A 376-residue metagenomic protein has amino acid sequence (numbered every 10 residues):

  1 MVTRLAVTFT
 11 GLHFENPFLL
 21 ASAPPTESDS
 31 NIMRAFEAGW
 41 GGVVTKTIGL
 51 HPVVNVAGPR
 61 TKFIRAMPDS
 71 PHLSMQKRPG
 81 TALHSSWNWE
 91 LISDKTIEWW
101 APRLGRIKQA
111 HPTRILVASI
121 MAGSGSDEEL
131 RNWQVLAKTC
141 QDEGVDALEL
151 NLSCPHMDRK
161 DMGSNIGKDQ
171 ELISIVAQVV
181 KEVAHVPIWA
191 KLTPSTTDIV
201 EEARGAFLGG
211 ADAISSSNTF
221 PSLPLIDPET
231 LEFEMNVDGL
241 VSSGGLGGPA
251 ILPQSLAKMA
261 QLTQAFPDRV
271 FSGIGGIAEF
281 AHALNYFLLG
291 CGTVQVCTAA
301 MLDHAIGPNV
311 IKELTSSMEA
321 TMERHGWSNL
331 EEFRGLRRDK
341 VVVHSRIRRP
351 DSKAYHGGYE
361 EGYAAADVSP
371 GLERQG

Functional and structural regions predicted by a protein language model:
M1-V117, M121-S124, E128, A366-G376: N-terminal capping/small domains of soluble enzymes
P24, G49, C154, F220 (+1 more regions): Flexible, active-site-proximal loop/turn residues at the rims of small-molecule/cofactor binding pockets and catalytic
M33-A38, G42, A110, G123-S272 (+2 more regions): Alpha/beta enzyme core
K46, C297-T298: Short beta->alpha connector loops at strand-helix junctions that form conserved, small/polar/Pro-enriched
P52-S70, L223-S243, A300-W327: C-terminal helical cap(s) of enzyme catalytic domains, especially alpha/beta-barrels
D69-K77, L252, A260, N309-G376: Extended, intrinsically disordered, low-complexity segments
A101, G105, S174-Q178, L256-T263 (+2 more regions): Predominant activation on well-ordered alpha-helical scaffold segments within soluble catalytic domains
